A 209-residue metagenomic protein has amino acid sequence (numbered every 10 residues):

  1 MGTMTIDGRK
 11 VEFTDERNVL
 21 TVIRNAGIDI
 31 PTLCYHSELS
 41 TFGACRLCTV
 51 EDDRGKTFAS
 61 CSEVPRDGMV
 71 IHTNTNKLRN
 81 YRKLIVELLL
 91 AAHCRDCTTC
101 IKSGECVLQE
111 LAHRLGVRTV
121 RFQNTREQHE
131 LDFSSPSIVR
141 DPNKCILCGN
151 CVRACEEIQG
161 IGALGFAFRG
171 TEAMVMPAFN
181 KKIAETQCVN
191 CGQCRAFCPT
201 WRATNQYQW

Functional and structural regions predicted by a protein language model:
M1-R9: Eukaryote-biased recognition of intrinsically disordered, low-complexity regulatory segments
D7, F42, R169: Short glycine-rich loop/turn motifs that provide flexible caps or phosphate-binding loops at active sites
R9, T41, A184-Q187: Short, conserved secondary-structure segments in the cores of folded domains
V11-D67, N76-K77: N-terminal cofactor/phosphate-binding cores enriched in small/glycine residues, especially glycine-rich loops such as
R46-L47, D53-N190, A196, W201-W209: Fe-S ferredoxin-like electron-transfer domains and their immediately adjacent linker/connector regions across
